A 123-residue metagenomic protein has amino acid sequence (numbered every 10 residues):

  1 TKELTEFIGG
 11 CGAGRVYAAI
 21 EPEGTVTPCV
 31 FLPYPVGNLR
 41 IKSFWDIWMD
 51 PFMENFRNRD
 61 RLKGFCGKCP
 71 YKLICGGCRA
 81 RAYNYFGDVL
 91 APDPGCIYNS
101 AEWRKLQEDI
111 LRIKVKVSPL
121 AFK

Functional and structural regions predicted by a protein language model:
T1-K2, T25-G76: C-terminal accessory region of radical SAM enzymes
C11-R15: Short, small/polar residue-rich loop motifs at catalytic or cofactor-binding pockets
I20-E21: Short, acidic, Ser/Thr-enriched surface-loop or helix-capping motifs
D60-L106: Cysteine-cluster motifs in flexible loop/terminal segments that predominantly coordinate metals
G76, V115-K123: Short flanking/linker segments adjacent to small metal-binding domains or redox-active Cys/His motifs
R112: Ligand-binding grooves and catalytic loops that recognize ribose/phosphate and carbohydrate rings, and esterified lipid
